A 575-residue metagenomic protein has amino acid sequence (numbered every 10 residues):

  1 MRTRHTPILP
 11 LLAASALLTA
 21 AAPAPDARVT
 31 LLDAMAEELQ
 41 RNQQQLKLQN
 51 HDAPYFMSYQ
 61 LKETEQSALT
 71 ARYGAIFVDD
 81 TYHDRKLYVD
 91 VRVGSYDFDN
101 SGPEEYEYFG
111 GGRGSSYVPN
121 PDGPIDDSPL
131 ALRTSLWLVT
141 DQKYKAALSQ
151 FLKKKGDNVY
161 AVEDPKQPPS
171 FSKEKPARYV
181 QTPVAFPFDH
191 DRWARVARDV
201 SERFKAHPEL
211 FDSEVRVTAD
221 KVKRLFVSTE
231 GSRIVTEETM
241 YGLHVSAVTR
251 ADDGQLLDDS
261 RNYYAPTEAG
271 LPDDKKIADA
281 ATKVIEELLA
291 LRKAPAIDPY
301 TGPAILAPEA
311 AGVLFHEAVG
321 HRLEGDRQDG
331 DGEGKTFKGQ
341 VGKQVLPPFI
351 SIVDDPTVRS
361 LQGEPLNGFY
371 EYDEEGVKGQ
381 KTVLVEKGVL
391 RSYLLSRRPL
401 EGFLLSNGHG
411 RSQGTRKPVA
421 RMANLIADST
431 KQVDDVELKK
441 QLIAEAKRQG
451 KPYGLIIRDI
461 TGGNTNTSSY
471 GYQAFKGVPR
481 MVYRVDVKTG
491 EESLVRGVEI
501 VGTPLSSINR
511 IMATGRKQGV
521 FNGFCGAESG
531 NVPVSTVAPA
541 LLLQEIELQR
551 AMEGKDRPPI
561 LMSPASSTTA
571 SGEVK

Functional and structural regions predicted by a protein language model:
M1-P10: Bacterial N-terminal signal peptides that target proteins for export
L9-T19: Bacterial N-terminal signal peptides
A20-V377, K381, E386-V389, G402 (+5 more regions): Active-site bordering "gate/hinge" segments that shape substrate access to catalytic or cofactor-binding pockets
T140, T357, V377-K575: Long, low-charge, small-residue-enriched segments that form tightly packed helices used for assembly/packing
